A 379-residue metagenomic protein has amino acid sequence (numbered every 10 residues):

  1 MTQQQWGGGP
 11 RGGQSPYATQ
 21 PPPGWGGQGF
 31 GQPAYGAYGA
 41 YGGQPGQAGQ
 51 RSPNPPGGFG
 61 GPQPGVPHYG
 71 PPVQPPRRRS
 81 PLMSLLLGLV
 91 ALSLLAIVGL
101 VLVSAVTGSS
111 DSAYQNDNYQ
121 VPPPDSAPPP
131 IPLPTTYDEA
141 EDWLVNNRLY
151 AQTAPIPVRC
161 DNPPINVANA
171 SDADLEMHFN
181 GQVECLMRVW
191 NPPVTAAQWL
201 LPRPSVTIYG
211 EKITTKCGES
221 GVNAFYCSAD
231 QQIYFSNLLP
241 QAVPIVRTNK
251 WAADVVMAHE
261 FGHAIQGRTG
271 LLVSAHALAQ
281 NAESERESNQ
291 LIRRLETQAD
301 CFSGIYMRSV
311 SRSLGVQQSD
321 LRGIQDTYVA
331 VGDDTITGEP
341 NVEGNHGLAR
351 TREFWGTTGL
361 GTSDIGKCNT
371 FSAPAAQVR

Functional and structural regions predicted by a protein language model:
M1-M83: Intrinsically disordered, low-complexity Pro/Gly-rich regions
T2, G7-G8, P22, V331-R379: Pan-zinc metallopeptidase signature
G65-Q152: Hydrophobic single-pass membrane-targeting/anchoring helices
W190, W251, V255-L271, A299-D300: Active-site recognition of the HExxH zinc-binding catalytic motif
G210-Y234: Catalytic zinc-binding patch centered on the HExxH motif and its immediate surroundings that defines zinc-dependent
L239-V256, E287-L291: Short pre-active-site segment immediately N-terminal to the catalytic Zn-binding motif
G267-R293: Post-HEXXH active-site segment of zinc metalloproteases
S284-S311: Post-HExxH zinc-binding segment in Zn-dependent metallohydrolases
